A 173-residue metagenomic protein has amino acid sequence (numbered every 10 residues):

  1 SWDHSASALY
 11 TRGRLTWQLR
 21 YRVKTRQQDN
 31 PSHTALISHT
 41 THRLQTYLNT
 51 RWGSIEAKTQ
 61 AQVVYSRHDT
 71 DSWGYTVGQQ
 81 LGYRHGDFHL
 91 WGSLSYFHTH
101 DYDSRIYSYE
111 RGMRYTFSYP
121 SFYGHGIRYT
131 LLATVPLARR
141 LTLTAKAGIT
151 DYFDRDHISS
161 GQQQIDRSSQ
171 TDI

Functional and structural regions predicted by a protein language model:
S1-I173: Exposed, low-structure sequence patches enriched in small/polar residues
